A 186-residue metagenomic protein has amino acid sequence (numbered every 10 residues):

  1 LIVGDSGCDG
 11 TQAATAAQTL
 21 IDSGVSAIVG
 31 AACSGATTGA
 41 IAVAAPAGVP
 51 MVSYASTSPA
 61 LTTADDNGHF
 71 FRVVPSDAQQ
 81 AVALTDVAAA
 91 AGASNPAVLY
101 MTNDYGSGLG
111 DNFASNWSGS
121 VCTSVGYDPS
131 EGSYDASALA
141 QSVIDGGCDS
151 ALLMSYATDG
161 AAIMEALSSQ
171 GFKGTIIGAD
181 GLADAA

Functional and structural regions predicted by a protein language model:
L1-I2, T123-S124, I177: Beta-strand segments within the central parallel beta-sheet cores of soluble alpha/beta enzyme folds
L1-L61, V73, Y127-A136, D159-A161: Beta-alpha junction/loop-to-helix N-cap segments that form part of ligand/metal-binding clefts
T15, P59-A60, G68-G171: Extracellular/periplasmic Venus flytrap/periplasmic-binding protein
L20-A32, P50-Y54, N95-Y100, G147-A157 (+2 more regions): Periplasmic-binding protein-like
C33, T38, L109, G181-D184: Short, flexible micro-motifs
T37-P46, N67-F70, G171-G178: Short, mixed-charge, low-aromatic patches
P59, Q170-A186: Venus flytrap/periplasmic-binding-protein-like
A64: Short, solvent-exposed loop/beta-turn-alpha elements that line the ligand-binding surface or hinge of extracytoplasmic
